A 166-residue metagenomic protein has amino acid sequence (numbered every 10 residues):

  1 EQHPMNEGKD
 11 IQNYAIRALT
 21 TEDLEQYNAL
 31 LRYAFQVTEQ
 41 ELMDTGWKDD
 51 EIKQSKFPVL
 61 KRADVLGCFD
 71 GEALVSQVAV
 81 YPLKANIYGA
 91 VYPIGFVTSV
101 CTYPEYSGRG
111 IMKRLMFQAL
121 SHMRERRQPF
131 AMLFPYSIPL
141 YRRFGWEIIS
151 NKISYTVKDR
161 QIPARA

Functional and structural regions predicted by a protein language model:
Q2-H3: Low-complexity, intrinsically disordered or signal/transmembrane-proximal segments
N6-P82, G89, F96, P163-A166: Short amphipathic alpha-helix that is part of the acyltransferase structural core
K84-V91, V157: A short, polar/charged loop-to-alpha-helix boundary motif
V97-S107, Y136: A short, internal acetyl-CoA/4′-phosphopantetheine-binding micro-motif in the GNAT/acyltransferase core
Y106-Q118: Conserved acetyl-CoA pyrophosphate-binding loop and the N-cap/start of the following alpha-helix in GNAT-like
H122: Short alpha-helical functional segments enriched in proximate histidine and acidic residues
E125-P129, F134-S154: Conserved active-site alpha-helix within GNAT-family acetyltransferase domains
K152-A166: Amide-forming acyltransferase catalytic core, primarily the GNAT-like/NAT-type and related acyltransferase folds
